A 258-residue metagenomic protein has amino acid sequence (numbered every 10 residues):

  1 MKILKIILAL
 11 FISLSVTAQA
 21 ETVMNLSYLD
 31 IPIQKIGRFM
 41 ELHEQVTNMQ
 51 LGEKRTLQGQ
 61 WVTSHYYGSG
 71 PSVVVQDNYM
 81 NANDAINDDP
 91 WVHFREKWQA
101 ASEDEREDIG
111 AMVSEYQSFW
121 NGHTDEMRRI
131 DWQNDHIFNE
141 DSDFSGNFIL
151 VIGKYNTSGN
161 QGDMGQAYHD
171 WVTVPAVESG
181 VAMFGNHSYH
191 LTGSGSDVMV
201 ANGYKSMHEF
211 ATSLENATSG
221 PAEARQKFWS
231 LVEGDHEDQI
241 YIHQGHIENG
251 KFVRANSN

Functional and structural regions predicted by a protein language model:
M1-A9: Sec-dependent signal peptide recognition, specifically the positively charged N-region followed immediately by
A9-A18: Hydrophobic h-region of N-terminal signal peptides that target proteins for export in Gram-negative bacteria
Q19-N258: Short S/T/G/P-rich N-terminal loop/turn motif that feeds into the first structured element of a domain
